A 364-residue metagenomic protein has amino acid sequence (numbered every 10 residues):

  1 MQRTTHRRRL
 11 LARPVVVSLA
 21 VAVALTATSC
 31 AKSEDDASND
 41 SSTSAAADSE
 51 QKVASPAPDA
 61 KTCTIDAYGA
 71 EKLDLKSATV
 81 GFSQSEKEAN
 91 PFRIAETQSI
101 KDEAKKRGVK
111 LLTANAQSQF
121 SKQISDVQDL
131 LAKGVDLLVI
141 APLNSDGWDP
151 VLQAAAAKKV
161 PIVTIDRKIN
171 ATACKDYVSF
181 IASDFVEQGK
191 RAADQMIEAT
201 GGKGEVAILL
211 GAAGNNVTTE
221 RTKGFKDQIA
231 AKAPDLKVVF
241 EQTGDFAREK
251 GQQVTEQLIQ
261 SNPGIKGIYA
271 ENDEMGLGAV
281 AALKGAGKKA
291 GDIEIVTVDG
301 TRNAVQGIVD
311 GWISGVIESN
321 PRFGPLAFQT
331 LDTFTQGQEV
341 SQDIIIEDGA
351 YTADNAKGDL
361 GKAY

Functional and structural regions predicted by a protein language model:
Q2-L25, C30-Y364: A residue-level marker of the well-folded mature domains of exported/periplasmic proteins
